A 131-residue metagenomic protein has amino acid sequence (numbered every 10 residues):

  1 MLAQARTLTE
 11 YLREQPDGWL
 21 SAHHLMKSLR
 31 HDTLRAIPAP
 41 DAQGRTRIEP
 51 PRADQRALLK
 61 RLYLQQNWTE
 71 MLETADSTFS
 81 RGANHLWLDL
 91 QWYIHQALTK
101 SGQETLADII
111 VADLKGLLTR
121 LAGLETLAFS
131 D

Functional and structural regions predicted by a protein language model:
M1-D131: Terminal low-complexity "docking" segments
